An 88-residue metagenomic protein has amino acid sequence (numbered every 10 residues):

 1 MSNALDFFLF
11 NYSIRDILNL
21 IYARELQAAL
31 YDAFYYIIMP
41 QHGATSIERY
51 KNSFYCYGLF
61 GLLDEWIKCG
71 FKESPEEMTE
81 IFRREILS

Functional and structural regions predicted by a protein language model:
M1-N19: Hydrophobic alpha-helical connector segments
D6, Y22-Y57, L87: Amphipathic alpha-helical packing segments from all-alpha helical-bundle domains
L9, D32, Y36, E76 (+1 more regions): Replace "anionic and nucleotidyl ligands
I14-R15, Q41, W66-I67: Basic, amphipathic alpha-helical hairpins
E48-K68, E73-L87: Hydrophobic alpha-helical segments that form the core of small-molecule binding pockets and/or dimer interfaces
